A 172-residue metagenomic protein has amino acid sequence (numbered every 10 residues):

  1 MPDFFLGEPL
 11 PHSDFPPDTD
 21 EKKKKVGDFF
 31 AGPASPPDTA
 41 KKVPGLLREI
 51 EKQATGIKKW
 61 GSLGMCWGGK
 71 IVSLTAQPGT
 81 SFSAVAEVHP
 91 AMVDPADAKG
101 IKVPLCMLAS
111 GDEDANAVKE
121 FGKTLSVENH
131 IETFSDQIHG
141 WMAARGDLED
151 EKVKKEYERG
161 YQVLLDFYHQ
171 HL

Functional and structural regions predicted by a protein language model:
M1-L172: N-terminal cap/leader regions of alpha/beta-hydrolase-fold enzymes, predominantly small-molecule hydrolases
